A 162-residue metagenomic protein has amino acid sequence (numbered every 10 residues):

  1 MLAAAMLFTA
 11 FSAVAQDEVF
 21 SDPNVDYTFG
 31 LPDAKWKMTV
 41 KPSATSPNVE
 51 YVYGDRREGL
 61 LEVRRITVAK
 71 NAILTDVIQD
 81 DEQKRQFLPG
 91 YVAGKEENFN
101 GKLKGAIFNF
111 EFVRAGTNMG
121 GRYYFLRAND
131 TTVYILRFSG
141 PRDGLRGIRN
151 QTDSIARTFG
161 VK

Functional and structural regions predicted by a protein language model:
L2-A3, A13: Cleavable N-terminal signal peptides
Q16-S46: N-terminal "mature-domain start" segment
D33-K37, V133-K162: Surface-exposed amphipathic alpha-helical segments
V40-Y134, G140: Conserved polar/disulfide-associated segments of primarily extracytoplasmic proteins
